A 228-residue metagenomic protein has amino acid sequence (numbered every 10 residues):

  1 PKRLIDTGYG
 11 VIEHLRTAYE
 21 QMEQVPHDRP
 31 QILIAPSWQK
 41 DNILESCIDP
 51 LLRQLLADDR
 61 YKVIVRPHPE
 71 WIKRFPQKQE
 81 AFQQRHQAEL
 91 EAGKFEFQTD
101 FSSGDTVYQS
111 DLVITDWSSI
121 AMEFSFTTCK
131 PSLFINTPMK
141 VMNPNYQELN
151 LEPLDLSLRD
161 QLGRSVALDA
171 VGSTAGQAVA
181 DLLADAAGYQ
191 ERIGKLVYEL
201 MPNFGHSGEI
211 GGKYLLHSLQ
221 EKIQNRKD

Functional and structural regions predicted by a protein language model:
P1-D6, W117-E199: Catalytic binding pocket for nucleotide-activated donors in carbohydrate/polymer assembly enzymes
K2, Y61, G93-F95, K130-P131: A structural micro-motif
L4-Q83, L183-A184, N203, S207-E209: Conserved catalytic-core segment of nucleotide-activated headgroup transferases in glycan assembly
T7, A35-P36, Q98-D100, I114-W117 (+1 more regions): Short His-Asn-centered micro-motif
I12-L15, S103-T106, V171-Q177: A short acidic, often aromatic-flanked loop/helix-cap motif at beta-alpha or helix-coil junctions that lines enzyme
P50, T174-A178, I210, Y214: Alpha-helical elements of Rossmann-like donor-binding domains used by nucleotide-donor carbohydrate transfer enzymes
Q77-M122, T127: Donor nucleotide-activated moiety binding/catalytic core segment of transferases that use nucleotide-activated donors
F204-D228: C-terminal alpha-helical cap of glycosyltransferases
